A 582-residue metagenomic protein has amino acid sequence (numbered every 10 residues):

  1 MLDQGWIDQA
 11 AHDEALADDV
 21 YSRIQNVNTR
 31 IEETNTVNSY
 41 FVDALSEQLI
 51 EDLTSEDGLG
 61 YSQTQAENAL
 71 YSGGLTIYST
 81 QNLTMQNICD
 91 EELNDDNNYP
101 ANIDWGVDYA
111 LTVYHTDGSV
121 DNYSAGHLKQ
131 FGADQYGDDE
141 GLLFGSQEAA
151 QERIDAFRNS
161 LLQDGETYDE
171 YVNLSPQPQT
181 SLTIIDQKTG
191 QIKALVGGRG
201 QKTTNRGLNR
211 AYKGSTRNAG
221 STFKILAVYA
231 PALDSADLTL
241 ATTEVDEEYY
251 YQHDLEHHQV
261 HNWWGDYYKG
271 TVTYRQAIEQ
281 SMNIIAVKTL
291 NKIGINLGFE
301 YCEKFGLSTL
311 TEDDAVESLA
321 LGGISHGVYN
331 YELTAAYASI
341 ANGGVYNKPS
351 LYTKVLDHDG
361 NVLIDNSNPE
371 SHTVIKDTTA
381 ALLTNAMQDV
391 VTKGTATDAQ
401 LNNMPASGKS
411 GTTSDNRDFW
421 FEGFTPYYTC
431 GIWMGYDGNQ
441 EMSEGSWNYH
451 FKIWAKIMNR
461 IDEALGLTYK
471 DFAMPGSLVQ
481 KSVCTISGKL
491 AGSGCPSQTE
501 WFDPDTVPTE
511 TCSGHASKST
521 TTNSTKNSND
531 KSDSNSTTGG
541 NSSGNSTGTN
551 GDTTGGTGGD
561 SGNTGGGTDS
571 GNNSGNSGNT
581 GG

Functional and structural regions predicted by a protein language model:
L2-D95, D104-D121, S308-T309, S318-G322: Non-catalytic, structured segments within soluble enzyme domains
D13-A17, S39, D43, E47 (+18 more regions): Solvent-exposed, polar/charged alpha-helical surfaces in well-ordered, non-transmembrane soluble domains, broadly
N28-T36, D237-G298, Y346, H358-T384 (+1 more regions): Conserved catalytic neighborhood of penicillin-recognizing serine enzymes
E47-G58, I184-Q201, L233-L238, Y249-Q252 (+8 more regions): Glycine-rich, acidic and aromatic/proline-enriched surface loops and short helix-turn segments that act as binding
S79-Y99, I103-Y109, V113-L174, P178-D186 (+3 more regions): A penicillin-recognizing enzyme superfamily signal
A211-L240, V245-Y251: Active-site rim segments in enzyme catalytic domains, especially the processed small/beta chain of N-terminal
E256-W263, G294-A335: Mid-domain, small-residue-enriched loop/turn segments at the edges of structured enzyme/sensor domains
C512-G582: Ser/Thr/Gly/Pro-rich low-complexity, disordered linker/stalk segments of secreted and cell-surface proteins
